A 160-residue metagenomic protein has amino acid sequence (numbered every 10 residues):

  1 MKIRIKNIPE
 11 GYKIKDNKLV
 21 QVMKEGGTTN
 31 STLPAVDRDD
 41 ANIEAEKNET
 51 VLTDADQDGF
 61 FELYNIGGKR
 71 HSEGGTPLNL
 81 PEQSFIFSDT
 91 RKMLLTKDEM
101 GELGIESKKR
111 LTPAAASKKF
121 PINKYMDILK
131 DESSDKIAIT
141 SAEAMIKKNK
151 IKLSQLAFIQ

Functional and structural regions predicted by a protein language model:
M1-Q160: Gly/Thr/Ser/Pro-rich low-complexity intrinsically disordered regions
